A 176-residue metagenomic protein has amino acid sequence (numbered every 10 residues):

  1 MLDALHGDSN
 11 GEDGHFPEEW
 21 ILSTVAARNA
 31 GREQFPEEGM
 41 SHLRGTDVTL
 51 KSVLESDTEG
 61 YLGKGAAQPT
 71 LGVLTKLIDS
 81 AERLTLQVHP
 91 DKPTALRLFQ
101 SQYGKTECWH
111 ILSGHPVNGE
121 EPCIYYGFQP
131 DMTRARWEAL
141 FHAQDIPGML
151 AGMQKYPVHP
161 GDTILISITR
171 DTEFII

Functional and structural regions predicted by a protein language model:
M1-T133: Transition-metal
T75-K76, R97-S101, M153-K155, D162 (+1 more regions): A generic local secondary-structure boundary/capping motif
L86-H89, V158-I176: Conserved metal-binding segment of the jelly-roll/cupin
C108, L112-S167: Intrinsically disordered, low-complexity linker/loop segments enriched in Gly/Pro and charged/polar residues
